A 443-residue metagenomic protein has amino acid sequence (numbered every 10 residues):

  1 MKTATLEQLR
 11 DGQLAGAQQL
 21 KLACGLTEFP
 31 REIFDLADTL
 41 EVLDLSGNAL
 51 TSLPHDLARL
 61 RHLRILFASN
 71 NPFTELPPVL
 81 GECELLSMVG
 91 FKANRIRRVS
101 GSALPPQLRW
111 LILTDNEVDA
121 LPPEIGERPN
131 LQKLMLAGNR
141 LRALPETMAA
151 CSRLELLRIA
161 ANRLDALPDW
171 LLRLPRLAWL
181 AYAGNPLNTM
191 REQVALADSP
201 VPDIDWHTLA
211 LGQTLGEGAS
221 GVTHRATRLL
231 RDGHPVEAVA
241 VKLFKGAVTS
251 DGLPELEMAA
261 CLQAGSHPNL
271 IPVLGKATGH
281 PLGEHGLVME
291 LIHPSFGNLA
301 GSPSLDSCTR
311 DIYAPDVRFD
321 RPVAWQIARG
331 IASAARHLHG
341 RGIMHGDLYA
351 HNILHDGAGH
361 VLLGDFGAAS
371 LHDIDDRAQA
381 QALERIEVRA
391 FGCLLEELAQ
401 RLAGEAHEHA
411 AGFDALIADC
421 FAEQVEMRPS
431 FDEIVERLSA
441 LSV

Functional and structural regions predicted by a protein language model:
M1-H55, R59-T114, A120-P123, A178-A219 (+2 more regions): The feature captures the LRR N-terminal capping module
G221-A259: ATP-binding glycine-rich loop module of kinase domains
A259-P268: Structural motif at the C-terminus of the N-lobe alphaC helix and the adjacent alphaC-beta4 loop of the Hanks-type
P272-H285: Short beta-strand micro-motifs within the conserved protein kinase catalytic domain, predominantly in the N-lobe
I327-A328: Activation segment signature within eukaryotic-like protein kinase domains
A335, H339-H355: Catalytic-loop of the protein kinase fold
L362, G367-A415: C-lobe/activation-segment region of protein kinase-like
F421-E433: A conserved short helix/loop substructure at the end of the activation segment of eukaryotic-like protein kinase domains
